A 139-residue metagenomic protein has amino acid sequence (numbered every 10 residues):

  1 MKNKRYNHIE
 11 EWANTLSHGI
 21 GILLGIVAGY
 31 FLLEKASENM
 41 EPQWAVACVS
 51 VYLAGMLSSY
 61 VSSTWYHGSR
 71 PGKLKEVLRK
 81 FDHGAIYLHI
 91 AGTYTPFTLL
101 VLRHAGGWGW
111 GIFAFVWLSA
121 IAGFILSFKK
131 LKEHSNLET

Functional and structural regions predicted by a protein language model:
M1-T139: Multi-pass alpha-helical transmembrane bundles in non-GPCR membrane proteins that perform intramembrane catalysis
